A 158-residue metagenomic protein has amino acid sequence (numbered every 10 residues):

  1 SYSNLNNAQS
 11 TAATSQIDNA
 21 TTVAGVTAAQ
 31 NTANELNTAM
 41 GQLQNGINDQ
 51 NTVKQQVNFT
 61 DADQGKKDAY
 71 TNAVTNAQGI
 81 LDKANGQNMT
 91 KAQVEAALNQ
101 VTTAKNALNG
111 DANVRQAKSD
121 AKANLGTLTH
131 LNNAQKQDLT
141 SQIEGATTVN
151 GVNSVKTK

Functional and structural regions predicted by a protein language model:
S1-K158: Amphipathic alpha-helical assembly segments used for oligomerization, scaffolding, or translocation
